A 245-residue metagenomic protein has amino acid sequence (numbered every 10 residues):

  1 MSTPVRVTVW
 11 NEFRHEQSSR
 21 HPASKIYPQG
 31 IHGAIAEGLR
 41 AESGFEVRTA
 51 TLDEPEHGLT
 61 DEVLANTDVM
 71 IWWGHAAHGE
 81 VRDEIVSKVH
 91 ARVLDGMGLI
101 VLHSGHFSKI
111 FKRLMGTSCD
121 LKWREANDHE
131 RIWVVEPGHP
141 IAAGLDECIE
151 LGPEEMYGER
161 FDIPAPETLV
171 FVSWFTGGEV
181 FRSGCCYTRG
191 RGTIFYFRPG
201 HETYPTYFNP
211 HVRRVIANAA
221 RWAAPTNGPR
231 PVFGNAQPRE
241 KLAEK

Functional and structural regions predicted by a protein language model:
S2-P4, T51, E125, R189-K245: Extracellular ligand-binding/catalytic regions of CAZymes and related secreted enzymes and adhesion modules
T3-E16: Short beta-strand segments enriched in small/hydrophobic residues
E12, G74-H75, G200, A224: Cell-envelope and extracellular/periplasmic
H15-R20, E179, Y204-T206: Short, solvent-exposed loop/turn elements at domain surfaces
S24-S108: Helical hinge/lid and interdomain linker segments adjacent to catalytic or ligand-binding clefts that mediate domain
R40, F45-R48, L121-R198, F233-N235: Catalytic beta-strand/loop cores that center a nucleophilic Ser/Cys/Thr and support acyl-enzyme chemistry
A77-L145: A glycine-rich, often tryptophan-bearing local segment used as a flexible ligand/cofactor-contacting loop or short
